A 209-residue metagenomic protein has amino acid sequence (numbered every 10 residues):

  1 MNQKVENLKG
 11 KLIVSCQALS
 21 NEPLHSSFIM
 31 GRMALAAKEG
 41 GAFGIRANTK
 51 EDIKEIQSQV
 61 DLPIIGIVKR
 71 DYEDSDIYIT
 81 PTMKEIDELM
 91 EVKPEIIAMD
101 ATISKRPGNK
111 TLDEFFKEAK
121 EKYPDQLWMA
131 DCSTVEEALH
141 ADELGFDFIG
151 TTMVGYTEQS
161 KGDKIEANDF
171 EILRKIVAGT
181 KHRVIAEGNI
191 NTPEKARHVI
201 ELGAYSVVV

Functional and structural regions predicted by a protein language model:
M1-E91, K122-P124, E136-L144: Conserved N-terminal beta1-alpha1 strand-loop-helix module at the mouth
Q3-L24, F28-G31, K93, G155 (+1 more regions): C-terminal alpha-helical cap/extension of soluble enzyme domains
Q17-L19, I45, V68-Y72, V92-R106 (+2 more regions): Glycine-rich phosphate-binding active-site loops on the catalytic face of alpha/beta enzymes
L24-S27, R46-I65, D76-K84, A101-A119 (+3 more regions): Active-site-adjacent beta->alpha loops and helix N-cap segments on the catalytic face of soluble alpha/beta enzymes
A47, W128-A130, V184-G188: Conserved hydrophobic beta-strand within the GNAT/NAT acetyltransferase core sheet that lines the active-site cleft
P63-G66, F116-K117, E121-P124, I200-V209: Short, electropositive alpha-helical surface patch
